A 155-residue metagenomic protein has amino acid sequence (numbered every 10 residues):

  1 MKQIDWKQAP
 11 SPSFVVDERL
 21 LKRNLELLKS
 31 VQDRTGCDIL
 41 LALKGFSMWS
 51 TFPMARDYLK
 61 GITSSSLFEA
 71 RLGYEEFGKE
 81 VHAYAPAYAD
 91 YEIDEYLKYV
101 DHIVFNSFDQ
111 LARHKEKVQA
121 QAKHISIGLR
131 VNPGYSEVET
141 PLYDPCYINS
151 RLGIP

Functional and structural regions predicted by a protein language model:
M1-V15: Generic N-terminal amphipathic, Lys/Arg-enriched alpha-helix
K2, V31, D90-D94: Short, flexible, solvent-exposed loop/turn segments with mixed acidic/basic and small polar residues
I4, R23-L27, G45: Short, flexible segments with low predicted structural confidence
S11, V16-D17, P145, I154: Generic structural "secondary-structure junction" signal
L20: Active-site anion-handling motifs in enzyme catalytic cores
N24-R34, L72: A short, N-terminal amphipathic alpha-helix
C37-P155: Active-site-proximal beta-alpha core segment in soluble small-molecule metabolic enzymes
